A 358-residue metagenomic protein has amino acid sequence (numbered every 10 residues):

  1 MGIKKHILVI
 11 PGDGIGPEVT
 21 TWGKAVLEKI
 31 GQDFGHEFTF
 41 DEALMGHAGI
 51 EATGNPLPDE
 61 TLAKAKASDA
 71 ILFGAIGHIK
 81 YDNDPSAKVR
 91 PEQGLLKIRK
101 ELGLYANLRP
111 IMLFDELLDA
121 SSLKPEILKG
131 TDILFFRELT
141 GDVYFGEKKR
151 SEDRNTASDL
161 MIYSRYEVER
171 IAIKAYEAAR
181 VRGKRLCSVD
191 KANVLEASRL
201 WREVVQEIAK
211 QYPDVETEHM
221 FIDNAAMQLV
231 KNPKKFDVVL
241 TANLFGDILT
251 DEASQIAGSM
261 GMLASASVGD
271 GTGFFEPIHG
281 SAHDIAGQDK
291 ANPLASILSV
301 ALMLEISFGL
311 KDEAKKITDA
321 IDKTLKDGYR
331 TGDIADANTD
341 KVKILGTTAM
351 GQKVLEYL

Functional and structural regions predicted by a protein language model:
G2-I7: Extreme N-terminal starter segment of soluble prokaryotic enzymes
L8-A25, I30-G31, D153-D223, K235: Glycine-rich phosphate/diphosphate-binding loop of Rossmann-like nucleotide-binding domains
D13-G16, D69, F136, A175 (+4 more regions): Buried hydrophobic positions in well-ordered alpha/beta secondary-structure cores of metabolic enzymes
G35-D59, M227-L229: N-terminal beta-loop-helix "entrance" segment that forms/cooperates in small-molecule cofactor or anionic ligand
G46, E116, M220-M227: Short acidic loop-to-helix transition motifs that present clustered carboxylates
H47-I50, V89, V230-Y329: Glycine-rich phosphate/nucleotide-binding loop
E51-S158, L244: N-terminal glycine-rich phosphate/adenylate-binding segment common to multiple enzyme folds
T140, F145-R182, L186, A192-V194 (+3 more regions): Glycine-rich phosphate/pyrophosphate-binding loop and the adjoining helix
